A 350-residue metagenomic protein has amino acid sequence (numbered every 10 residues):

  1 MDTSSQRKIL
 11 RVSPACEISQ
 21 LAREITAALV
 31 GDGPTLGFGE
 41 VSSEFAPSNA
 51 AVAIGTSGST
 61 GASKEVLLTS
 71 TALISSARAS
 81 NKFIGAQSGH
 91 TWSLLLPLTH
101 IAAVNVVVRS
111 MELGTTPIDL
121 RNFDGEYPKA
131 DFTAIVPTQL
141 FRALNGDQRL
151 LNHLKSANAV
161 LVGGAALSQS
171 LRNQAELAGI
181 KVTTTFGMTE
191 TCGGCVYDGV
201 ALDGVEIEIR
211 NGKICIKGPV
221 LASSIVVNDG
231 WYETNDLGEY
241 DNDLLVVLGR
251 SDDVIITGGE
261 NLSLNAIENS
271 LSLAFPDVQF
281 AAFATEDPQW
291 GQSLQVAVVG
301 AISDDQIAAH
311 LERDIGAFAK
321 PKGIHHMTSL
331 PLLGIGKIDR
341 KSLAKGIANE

Functional and structural regions predicted by a protein language model:
D2, S19-V30, S80-N81, L98-L113: Hydrophobic alpha-helical segments in the ANL/AMP-binding
F38-G55, Q87-T91: Conserved pre-ATP/AMP-binding loop-to-beta segment of ANL
A51-R78, G85: Conserved AMP-binding A3 loop
L68-S75, T91-A143: AMP-binding/adenylate-forming
N145-D198: Gly/Ser/Thr-rich phosphate-binding loop
A201-D203, E208-T234, E239, L244-V246 (+2 more regions): Conserved ATP/PPi-binding loop(s) of AMP-dependent carboxylate-activating enzymes
G218, L237-A319: AMP-binding/adenylate-forming catalytic core of the ANL superfamily
Q295-V299, I307-E350: Conserved C-terminal "lid"/linker of ANL adenylate-forming enzymes
